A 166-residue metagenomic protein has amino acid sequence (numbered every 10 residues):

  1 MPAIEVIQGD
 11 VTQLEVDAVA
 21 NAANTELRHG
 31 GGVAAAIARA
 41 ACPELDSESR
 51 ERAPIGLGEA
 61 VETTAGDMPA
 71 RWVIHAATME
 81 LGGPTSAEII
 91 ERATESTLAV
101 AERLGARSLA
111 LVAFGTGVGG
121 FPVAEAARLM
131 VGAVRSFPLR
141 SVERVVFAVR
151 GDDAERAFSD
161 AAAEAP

Functional and structural regions predicted by a protein language model:
M1-L104: Glycine-/small-residue-enriched capping loops at alpha/beta junctions
L81-P166: Phosphate/ribose-phosphate-bearing ligand recognition and processing surfaces, centered on ADP-ribose/NAD(+/P+) systems
